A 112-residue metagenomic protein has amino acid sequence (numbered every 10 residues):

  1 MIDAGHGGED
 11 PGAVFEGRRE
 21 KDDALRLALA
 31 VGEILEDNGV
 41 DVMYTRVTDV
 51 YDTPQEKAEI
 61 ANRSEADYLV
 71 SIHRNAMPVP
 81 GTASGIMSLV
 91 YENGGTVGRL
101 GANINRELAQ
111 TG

Functional and structural regions predicted by a protein language model:
M1-G17: Short glycine-rich His-centered loop
R18, D22-G112: Active-site-proximal helix/loop segments of hydrolytic enzymes
